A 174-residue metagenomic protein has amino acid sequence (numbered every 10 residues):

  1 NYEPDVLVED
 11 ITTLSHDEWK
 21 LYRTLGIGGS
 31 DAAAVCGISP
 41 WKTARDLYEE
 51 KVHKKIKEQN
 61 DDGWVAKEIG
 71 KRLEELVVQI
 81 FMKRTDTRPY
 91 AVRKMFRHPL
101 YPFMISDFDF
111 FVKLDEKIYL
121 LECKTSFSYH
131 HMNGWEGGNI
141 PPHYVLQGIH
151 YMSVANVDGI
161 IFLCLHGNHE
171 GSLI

Functional and structural regions predicted by a protein language model:
N1-R72: Charged, glycine-rich intrinsically disordered N-terminal tails and low-complexity linkers that flank
Y22, A33-V35, L76-V78, I160-L163: Intrinsically disordered, low-complexity boundary segments flanking structured domains
R45, V78, G148: Generic structural marker for isolated residues within well-ordered, non-membrane alpha-helices of soluble domains
K67, R84-F108, V112-I174: Nucleic-acid nuclease catalytic cores
G70-T87: Signature of the catalytic double-stranded beta-helix
